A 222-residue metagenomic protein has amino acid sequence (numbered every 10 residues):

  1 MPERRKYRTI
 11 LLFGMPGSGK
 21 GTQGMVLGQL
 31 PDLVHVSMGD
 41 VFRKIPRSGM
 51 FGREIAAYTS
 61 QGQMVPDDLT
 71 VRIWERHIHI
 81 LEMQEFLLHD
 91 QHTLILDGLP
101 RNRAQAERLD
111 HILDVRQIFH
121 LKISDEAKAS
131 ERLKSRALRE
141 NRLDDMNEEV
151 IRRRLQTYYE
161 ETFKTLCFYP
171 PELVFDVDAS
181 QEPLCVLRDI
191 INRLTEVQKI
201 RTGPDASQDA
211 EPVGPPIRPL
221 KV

Functional and structural regions predicted by a protein language model:
M1-V222: Glycine-rich phosphate-binding loop of ATP-dependent small-molecule kinases
